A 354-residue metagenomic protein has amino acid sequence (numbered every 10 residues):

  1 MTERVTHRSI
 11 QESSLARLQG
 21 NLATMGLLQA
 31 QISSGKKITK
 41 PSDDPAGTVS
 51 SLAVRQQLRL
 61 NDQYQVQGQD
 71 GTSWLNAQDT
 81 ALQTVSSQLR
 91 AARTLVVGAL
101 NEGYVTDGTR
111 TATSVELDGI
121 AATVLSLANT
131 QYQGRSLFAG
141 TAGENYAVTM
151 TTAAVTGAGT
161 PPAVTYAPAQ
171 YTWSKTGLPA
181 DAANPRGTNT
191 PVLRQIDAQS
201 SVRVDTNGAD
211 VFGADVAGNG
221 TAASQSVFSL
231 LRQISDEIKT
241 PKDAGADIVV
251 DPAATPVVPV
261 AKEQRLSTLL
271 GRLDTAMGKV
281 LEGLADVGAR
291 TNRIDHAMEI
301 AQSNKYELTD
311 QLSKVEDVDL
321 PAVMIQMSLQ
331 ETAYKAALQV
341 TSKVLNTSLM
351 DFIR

Functional and structural regions predicted by a protein language model:
M1-E144, K239-R354: Amphipathic alpha-helical polymerization modules
Q29-I32, L125, Q131-K279, L284-D286 (+1 more regions): Polar, low-complexity export/assembly segments characteristic of proteins that are secreted or assemble on the cell
